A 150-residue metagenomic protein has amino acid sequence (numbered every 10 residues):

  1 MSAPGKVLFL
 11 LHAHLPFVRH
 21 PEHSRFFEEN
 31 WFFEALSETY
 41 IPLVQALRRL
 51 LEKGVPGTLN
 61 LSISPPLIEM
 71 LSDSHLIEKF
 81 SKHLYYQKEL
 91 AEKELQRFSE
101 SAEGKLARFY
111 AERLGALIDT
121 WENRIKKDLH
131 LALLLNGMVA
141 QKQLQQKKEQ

Functional and structural regions predicted by a protein language model:
M1-Q150: Catalytic cores of glycan-processing enzymes that make or break glycosidic bonds
